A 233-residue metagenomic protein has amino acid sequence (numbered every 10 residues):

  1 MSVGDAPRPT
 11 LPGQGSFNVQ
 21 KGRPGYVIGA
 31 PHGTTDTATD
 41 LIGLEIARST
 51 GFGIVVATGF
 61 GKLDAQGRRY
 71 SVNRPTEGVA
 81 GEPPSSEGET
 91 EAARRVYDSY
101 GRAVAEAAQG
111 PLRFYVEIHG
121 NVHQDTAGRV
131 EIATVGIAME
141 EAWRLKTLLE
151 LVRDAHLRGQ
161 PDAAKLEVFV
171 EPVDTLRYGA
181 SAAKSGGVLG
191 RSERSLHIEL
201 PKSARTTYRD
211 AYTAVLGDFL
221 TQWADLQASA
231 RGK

Functional and structural regions predicted by a protein language model:
M1-G232: N-terminal catalytic or cofactor-binding beta/alpha core of small enzyme domains
